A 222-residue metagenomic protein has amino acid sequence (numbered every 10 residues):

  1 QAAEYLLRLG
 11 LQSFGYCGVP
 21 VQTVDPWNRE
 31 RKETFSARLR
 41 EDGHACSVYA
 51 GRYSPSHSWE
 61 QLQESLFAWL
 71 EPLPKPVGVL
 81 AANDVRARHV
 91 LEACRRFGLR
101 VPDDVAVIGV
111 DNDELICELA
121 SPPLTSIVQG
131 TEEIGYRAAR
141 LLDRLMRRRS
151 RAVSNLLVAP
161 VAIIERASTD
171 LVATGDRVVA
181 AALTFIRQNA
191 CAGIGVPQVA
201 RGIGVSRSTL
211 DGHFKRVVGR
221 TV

Functional and structural regions predicted by a protein language model:
Q1-V196, A200-G202, R207, D211: Bacterial carbohydrate/catabolite-sensing allosteric modules
I127, T221-V222: Amphipathic alpha-helical segments enriched in hydrophobic/aromatic and basic residues that form the DNA-contacting
F214-T221: A secondary-structure capping/hinge motif
